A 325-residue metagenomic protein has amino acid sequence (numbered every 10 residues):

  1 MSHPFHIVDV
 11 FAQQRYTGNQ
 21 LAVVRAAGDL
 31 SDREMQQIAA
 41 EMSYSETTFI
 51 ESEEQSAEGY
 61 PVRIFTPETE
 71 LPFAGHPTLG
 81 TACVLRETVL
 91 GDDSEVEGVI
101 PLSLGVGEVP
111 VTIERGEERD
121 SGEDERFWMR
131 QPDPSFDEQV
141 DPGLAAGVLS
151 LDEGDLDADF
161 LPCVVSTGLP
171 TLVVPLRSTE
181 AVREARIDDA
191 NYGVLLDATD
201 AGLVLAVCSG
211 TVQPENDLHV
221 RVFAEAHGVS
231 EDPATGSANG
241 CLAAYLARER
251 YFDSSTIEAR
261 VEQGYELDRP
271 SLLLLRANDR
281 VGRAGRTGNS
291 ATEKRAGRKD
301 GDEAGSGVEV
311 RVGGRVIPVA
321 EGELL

Functional and structural regions predicted by a protein language model:
M1-F73, L79-L325: Active-site proximal loop and beta-alpha junction motif in alpha/beta enzyme cores
